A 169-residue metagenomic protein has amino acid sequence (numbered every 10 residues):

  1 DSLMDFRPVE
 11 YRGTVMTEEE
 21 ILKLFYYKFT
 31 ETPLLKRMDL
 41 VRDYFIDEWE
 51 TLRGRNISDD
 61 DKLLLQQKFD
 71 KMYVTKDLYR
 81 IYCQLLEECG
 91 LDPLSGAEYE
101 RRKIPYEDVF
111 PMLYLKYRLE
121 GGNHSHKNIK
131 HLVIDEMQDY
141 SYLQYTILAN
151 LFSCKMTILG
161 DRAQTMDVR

Functional and structural regions predicted by a protein language model:
S2-H131, Q144-Y145: Conserved helicase NTPase catalytic core signature
R118-H131, E136-R169: Conserved helicase motor core of SF1/SF2 NTP-dependent helicases
